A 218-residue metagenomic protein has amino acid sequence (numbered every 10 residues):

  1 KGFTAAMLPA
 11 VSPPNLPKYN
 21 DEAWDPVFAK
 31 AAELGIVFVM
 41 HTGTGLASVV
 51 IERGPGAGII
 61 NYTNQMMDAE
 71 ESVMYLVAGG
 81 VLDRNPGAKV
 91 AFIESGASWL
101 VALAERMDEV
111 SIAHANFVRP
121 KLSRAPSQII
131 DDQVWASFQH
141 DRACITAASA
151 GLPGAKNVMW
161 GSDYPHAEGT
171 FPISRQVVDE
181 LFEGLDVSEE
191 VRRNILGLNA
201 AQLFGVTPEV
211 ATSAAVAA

Functional and structural regions predicted by a protein language model:
K1-A6, L34-I36, P86-K89, P126-V134 (+2 more regions): Short, well-ordered coil/turn segments that N-cap beta-strands
K1-S72, G79: Active-site gating/metal-coordination segments in enzymes
M7-P9, V39-H41, A91-E94, S137-Q139 (+1 more regions): A cross-family glycoside hydrolase active-site/sugar-binding cleft signature
V11-S12, T44-L46, G96-A97, H140-R142 (+1 more regions): Active-site-proximal loop/turn and secondary-structure-junction residues that shape catalytic pockets, frequently
P14-L16, A47-V49, S98-L103, I145 (+1 more regions): Short catalytic/ligand-binding loop motif for oxyanion handling, primarily in non-cytosolic enzymes, centered on
F38, T42-L46, V77-S127, D131: Aromatic-lined glycan-binding groove of carbohydrate-active enzymes
N64-S72, V77, A115-T146: Aromatic-anchored helix/helix-loop segment that forms the rim or "lid" of small-molecule/cofactor binding pockets
G79-G80, A88-K89, W99, W135 (+3 more regions): Mid-to-C-terminal alpha-helical segments outside catalytic/metal-binding sites
